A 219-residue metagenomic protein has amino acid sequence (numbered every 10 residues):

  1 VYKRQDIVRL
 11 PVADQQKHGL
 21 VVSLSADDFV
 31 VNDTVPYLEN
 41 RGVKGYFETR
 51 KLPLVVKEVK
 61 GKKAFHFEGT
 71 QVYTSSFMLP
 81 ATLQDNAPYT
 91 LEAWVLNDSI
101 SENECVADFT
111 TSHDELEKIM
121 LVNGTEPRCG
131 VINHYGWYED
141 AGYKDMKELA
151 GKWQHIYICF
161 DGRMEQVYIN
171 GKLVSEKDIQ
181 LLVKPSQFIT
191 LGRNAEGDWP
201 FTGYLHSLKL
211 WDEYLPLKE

Functional and structural regions predicted by a protein language model:
V1-Y2: Short, small-residue-biased leader/transition segments that mark boundaries at the very start of proteins
K17-V21, S25-R50, L54-K62, H66-G130 (+3 more regions): Extracellular glycan-recognition modules
L20-V21, W153, S186, L205: Core-facing hydrophobic residues within beta-strands of well-ordered domains
V59, E176-L205: Flexible glycan-contacting loops in extracellular carbohydrate-active proteins
F77, G130-H155: Short, aromatic/His-centered strand-loop micro-motif at the edge of beta-sheets
Q84-N86, E148-G151, L182-K184: Surface-exposed coil/turn segments at beta-strand junctions on protein surfaces, enriched
K152-Q166: Localized edge beta-strand/strand-to-loop motifs within extracellular or lumenal beta-rich domains
